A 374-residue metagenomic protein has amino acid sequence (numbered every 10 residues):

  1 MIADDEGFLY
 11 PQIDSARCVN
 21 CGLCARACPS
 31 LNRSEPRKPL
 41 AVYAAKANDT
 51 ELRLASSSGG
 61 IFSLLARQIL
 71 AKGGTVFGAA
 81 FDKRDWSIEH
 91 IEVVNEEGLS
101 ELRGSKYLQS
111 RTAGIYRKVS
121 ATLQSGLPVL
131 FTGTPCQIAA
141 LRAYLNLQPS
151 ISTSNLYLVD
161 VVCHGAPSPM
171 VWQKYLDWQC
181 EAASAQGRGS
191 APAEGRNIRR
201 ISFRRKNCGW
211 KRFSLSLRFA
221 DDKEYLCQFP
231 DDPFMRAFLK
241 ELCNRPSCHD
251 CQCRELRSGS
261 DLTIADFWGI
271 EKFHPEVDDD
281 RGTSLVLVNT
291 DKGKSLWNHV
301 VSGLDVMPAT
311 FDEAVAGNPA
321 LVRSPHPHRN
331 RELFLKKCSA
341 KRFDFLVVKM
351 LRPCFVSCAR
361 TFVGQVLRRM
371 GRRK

Functional and structural regions predicted by a protein language model:
M1-I13, G22-P39, D261-L262: Iron-sulfur cluster-binding cysteine motifs and their immediate structural context in ferredoxin-like electron-transfer
Q12-L31, G60, C136, R245-C251: Cysteine-centered iron-sulfur cluster-binding motifs in ferredoxin-type domains/subunits of redox enzymes
L23, A27-F62: Entry/capping segment at the start of metal-dependent catalytic domains with acidic active-site entry clusters
S57-I61, K83-R84, F131-L141, G165-P167: Gly/Ser/Thr-rich loops at beta-strand to alpha-helix junctions that form or flank small-molecule/cofactor-binding
K72-T75, C180, R196-K374: Long, compositionally biased charged/polar accessory segments in the mid-to-C-terminal portions of proteins
E89-G114: Glycine-rich phosphate-binding "P-loop"
G98, N146-V161: A short alpha->loop->secondary-structure connector
V162-K174, R205-G209: Short, conserved secondary-structure transition motifs
